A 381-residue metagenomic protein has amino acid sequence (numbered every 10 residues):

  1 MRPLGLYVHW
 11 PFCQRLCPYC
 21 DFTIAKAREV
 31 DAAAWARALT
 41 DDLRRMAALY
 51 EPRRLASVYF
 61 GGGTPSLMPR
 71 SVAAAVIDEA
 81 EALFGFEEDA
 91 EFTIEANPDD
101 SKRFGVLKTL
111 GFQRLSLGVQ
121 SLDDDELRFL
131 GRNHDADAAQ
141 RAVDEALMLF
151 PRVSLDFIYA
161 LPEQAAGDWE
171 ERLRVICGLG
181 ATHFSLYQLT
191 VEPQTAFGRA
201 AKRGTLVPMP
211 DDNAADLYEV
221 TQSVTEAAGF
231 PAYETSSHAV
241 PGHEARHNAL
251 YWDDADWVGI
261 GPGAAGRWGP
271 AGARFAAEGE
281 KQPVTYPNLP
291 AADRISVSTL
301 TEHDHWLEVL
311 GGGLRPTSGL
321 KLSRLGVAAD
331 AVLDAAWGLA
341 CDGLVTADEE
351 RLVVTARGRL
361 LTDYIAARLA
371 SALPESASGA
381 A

Functional and structural regions predicted by a protein language model:
M1-G5, I24-L49, R53-V327, A380-A381: C-terminal scaffold of the Radical SAM
H9-I24: Local cysteine-cluster metal-coordination motifs and their immediate loop/turn environment, predominantly Fe-S cluster
A215, A329-D330, A356-R359: An alpha-helix initiation/capping motif
R315-G319, L344, A370: Hydrophobic alpha-helix feature that most strongly marks membrane-spanning transmembrane helices and their immediate
G326-C341: Short amphipathic alpha-helical interaction segments
A340-E350: A short, conserved structural fragment
R351-T355: Minor-groove-contacting beta-hairpin "wing" of winged helix-turn-helix DNA-binding domains
R357-A381: Short, amphipathic alpha-helical interaction segments positioned at domain boundaries
